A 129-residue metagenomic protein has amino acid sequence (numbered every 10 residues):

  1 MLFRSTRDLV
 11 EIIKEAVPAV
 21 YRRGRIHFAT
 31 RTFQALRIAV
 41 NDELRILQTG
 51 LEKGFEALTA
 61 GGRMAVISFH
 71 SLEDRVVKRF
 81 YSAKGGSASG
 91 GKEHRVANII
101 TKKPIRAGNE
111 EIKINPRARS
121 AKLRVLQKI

Functional and structural regions predicted by a protein language model:
M1-I129: S-adenosyl-L-methionine-dependent methyltransferase catalytic core, i.e., the SAM/SAH-binding region
